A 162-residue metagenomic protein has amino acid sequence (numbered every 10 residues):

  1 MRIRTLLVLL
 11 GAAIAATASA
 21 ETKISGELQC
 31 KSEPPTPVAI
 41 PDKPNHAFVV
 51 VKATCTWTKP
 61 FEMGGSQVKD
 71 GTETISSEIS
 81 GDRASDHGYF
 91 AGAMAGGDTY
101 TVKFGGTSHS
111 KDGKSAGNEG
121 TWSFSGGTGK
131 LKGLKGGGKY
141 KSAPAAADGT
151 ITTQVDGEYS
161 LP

Functional and structural regions predicted by a protein language model:
M1-L7: Bacterial N-terminal signal peptides that target proteins for export
L10-G11, K43: Extended interaction regions within the primary functional domain
G11-S19: Hydrophobic h-region of N-terminal signal peptides that target proteins for export in Gram-negative bacteria
A20-P162: Beta-strand-enriched cores of mature, soluble protein domains
